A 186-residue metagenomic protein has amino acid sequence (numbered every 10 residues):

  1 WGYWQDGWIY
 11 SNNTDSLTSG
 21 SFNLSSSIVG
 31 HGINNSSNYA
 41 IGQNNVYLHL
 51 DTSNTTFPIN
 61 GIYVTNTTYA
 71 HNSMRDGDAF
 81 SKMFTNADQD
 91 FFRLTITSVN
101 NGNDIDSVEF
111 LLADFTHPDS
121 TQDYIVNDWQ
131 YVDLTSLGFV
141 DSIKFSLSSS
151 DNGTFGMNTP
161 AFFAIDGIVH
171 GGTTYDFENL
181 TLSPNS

Functional and structural regions predicted by a protein language model:
W1-H49, S53-N54, T173-S186: N-terminal targeting leaders for non-cytosolic proteins
S37-G42, Y47, Y63, R93 (+2 more regions): Ordered hydrophobic segments in well-structured contexts
D51-T55, A87, N158-A161: Aromatic-acidic/polar surface patches that form glycan- and anion
N54-G61, F139-V140: Extended extracellular/luminal ectodomain segments enriched in beta-structured repeat modules
N60-D76: Secretory/extracellular carbohydrate-interaction modules and structurally similar beta-sandwich "look-alikes"
T67-N72, D151-T154, N185: Short catalytic/ligand-binding loop motif for oxyanion handling, primarily in non-cytosolic enzymes, centered on
S73-T95: Short coil-to-beta strand junction motifs in C2/discoidin
F91-T181: Terminal, low-complexity interaction segments
